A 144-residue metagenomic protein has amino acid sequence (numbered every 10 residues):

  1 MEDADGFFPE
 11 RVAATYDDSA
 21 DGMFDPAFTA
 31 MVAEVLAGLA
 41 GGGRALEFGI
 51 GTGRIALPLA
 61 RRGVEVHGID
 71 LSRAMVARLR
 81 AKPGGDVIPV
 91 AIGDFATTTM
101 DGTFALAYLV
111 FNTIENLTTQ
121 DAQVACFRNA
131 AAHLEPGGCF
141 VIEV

Functional and structural regions predicted by a protein language model:
M1-A40: Conserved class I S-adenosyl-L-methionine
G42-G51: Conserved class I S-adenosyl-L-methionine
T52-T98: Class I SAM-dependent methyltransferase SAM/SAH-binding core
T98-L106: A short acidic, Gly/Pro-enriched loop at the edge of an enzyme's catalytic core that lines a small-molecule cofactor
A105-D121: A short SAM/SAH-binding and catalytic strip from SAM-dependent methyltransferases
V124-P136: A short glycine-rich, Lys/Arg-flanked "PGG" loop and its adjoining helix->strand segment in the class I
G137-V144: Conserved beta-strand signature within the Rossmann-like core of class I S-adenosyl-L-methionine
